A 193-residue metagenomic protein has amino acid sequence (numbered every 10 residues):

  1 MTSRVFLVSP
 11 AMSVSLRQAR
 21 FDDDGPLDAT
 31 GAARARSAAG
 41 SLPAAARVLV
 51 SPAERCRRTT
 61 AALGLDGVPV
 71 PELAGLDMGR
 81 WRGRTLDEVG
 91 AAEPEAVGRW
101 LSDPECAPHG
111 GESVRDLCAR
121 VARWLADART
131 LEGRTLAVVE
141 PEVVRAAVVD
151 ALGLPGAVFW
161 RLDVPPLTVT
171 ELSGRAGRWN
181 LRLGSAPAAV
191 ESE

Functional and structural regions predicted by a protein language model:
M1-R4, M78-E88, V149-E193: Acidic, low-complexity terminal tails and accessory targeting/binding regions of phosphate-metabolizing enzymes
T2-V68, G110: Active-site-proximal alpha-helix that buttresses catalytic centers in soluble enzyme cores
V5, A46, L131-E142: Generic beta-sheet signal
R36-G40, C118, A122-R129: Generic structural signal for well-ordered alpha-helical scaffold segments
P43-E72, G98, S173-E193: Conserved histidine-centered catalytic loops in small-molecule metabolism enzymes
V50-S51, A119, V138-V139: Short beta-strand scaffold positions
L63-V121, S173, L183: Phosphate-handling substructures
P141-R145, R175: GST superfamily/GST-like fold recognition
